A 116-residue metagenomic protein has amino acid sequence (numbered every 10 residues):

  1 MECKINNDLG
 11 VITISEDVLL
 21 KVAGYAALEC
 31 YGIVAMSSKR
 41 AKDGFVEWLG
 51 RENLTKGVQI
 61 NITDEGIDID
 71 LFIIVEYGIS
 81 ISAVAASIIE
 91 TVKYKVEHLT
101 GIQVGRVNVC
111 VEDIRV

Functional and structural regions predicted by a protein language model:
M1-Y77, I81, A86, H98 (+2 more regions): Contiguous, often N-terminal, cationic amphipathic patches that form binding interfaces
K93: Glycine-rich active-site/cofactor-binding loop and its immediate structural neighborhood
